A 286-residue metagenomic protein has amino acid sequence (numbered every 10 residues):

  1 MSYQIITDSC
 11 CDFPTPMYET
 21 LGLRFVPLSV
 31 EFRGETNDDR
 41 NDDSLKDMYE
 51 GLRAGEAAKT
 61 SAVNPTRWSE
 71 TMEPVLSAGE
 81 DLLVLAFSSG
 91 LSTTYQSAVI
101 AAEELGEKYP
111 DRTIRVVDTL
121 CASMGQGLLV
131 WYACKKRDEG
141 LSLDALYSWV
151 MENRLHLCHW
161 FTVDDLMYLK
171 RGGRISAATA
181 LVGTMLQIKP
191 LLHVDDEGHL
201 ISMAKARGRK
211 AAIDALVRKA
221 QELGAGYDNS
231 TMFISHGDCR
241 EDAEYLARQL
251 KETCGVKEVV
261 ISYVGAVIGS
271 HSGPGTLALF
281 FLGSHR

Functional and structural regions predicted by a protein language model:
Q4, C10-R24, S29, L91-T94 (+3 more regions): Mixed-charge interfacial surface used for oligomerization/domain docking and macromolecular partner engagement
Q4-R67: N-terminal glycine-rich anion-binding loop in soluble enzyme alpha/beta folds
E50-A57, S77, D138, L155 (+1 more regions): Generic surface-pattern signal
R53-V84, S88-L91, Q96-I100, L143-Y147: Glycine-rich phosphate- or other oxyanion-binding loops that anchor nucleotides, phosphorylated ligands
L83-A86, I114-D118: Short acidic, glycine/Ser/Thr-rich loop/turn "cap" segments at secondary-structure junctions
